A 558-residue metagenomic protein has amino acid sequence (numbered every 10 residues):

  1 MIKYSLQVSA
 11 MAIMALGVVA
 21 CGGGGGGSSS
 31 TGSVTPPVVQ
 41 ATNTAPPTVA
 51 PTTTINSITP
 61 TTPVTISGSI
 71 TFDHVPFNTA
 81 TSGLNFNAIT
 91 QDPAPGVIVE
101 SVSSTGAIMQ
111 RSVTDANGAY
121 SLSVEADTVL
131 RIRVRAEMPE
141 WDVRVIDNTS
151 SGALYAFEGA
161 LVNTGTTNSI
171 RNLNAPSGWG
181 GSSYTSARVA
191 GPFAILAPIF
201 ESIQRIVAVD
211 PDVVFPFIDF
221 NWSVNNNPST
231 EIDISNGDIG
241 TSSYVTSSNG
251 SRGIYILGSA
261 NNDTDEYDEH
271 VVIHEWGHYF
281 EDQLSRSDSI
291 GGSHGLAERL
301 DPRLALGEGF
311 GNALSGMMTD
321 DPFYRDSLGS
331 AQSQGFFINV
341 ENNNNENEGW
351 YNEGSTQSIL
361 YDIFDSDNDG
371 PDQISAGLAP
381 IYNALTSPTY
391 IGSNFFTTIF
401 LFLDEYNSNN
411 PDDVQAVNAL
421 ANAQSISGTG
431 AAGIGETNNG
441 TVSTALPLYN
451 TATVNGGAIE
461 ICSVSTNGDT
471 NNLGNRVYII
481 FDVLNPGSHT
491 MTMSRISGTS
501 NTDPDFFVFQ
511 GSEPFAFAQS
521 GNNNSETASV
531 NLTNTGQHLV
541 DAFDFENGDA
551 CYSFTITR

Functional and structural regions predicted by a protein language model:
G17-V64, G68: Bacterial Sec-dependent N-terminal signal peptides
H74-T105, S375, N501-F507: Short, ordered, surface-exposed loop/turn motifs in non-cytosolic proteins
S103-A119, S520: Short, acidic Ser/Thr/Gly-rich low-complexity loop/linker segments typical of extracellular and cell-surface proteins
D115-V124, T527-S529: Short, surface-exposed beta-strand/beta-hairpin micro-motifs centered on an aromatic residue
S123-E125, R144, G178-D219: Zn2+-dependent metallopeptidase catalytic core
I256-V272: Short pre-active-site segment immediately N-terminal to the catalytic Zn-binding motif
H270-R286, E308-N312, G316: Active-site recognition of the HExxH zinc-binding catalytic motif
T386-L403, A458-C551, T557-R558: Acidic, Ser/Thr/Pro-rich low-complexity intrinsically disordered segments
